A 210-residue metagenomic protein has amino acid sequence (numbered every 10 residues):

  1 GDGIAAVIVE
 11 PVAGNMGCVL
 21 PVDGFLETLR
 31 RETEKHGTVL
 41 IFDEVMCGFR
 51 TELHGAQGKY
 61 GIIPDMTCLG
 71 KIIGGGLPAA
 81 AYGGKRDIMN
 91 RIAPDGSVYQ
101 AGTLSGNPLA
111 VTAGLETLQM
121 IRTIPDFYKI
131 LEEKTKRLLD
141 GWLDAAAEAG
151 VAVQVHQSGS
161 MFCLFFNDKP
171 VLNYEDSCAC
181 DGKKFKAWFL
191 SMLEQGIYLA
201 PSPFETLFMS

Functional and structural regions predicted by a protein language model:
G1-S210: Conserved N-terminal phosphate-binding loop of PLP-dependent enzymes in the Aspartate aminotransferase
